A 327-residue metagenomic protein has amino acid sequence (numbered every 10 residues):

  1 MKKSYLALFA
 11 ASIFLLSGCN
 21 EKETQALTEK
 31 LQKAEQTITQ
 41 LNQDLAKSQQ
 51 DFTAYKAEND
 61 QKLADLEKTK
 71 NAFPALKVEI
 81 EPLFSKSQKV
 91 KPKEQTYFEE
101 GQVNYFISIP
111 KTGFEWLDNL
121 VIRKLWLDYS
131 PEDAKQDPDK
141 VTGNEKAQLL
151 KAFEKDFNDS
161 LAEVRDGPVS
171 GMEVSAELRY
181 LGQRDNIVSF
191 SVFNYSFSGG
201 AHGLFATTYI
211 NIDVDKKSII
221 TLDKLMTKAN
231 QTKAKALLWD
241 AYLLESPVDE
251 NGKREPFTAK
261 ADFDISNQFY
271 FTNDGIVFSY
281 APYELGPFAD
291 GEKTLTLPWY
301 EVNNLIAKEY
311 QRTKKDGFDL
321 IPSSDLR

Functional and structural regions predicted by a protein language model:
M1-S4: Positively charged n-region of N-terminal signal peptides that target proteins for export
L6-I13: Sec-dependent N-terminal signal peptides
L15-G18: C-terminal motif of bacterial Sec signal peptides marking the signal peptidase cleavage site
N20-R327: Compositionally biased intrinsically disordered regions enriched in Thr/Gly
